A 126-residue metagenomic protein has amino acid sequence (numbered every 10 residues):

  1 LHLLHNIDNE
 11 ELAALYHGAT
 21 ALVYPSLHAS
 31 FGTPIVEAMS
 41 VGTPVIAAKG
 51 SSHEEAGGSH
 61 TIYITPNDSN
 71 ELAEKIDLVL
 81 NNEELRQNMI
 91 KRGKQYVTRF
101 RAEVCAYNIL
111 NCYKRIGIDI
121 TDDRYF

Functional and structural regions predicted by a protein language model:
L1-E10: Nucleotide-activated donor-binding/catalytic signature segment of Leloir-type glycosyltransferases, i.e., the conserved
N6, I62-S69, L78-E83: Conserved acidic donor-binding segment of nucleotide-sugar-dependent glycosyltransferases
A14-T33, T43-P44: Acidic donor-binding loop of glycosyltransferase active sites
L27, T43-G57, P66-S69: Short glycine-rich donor-binding/catalytic loop of glycosyltransferases that coordinates the nucleotide-sugar
P44, S59-T65, L78, K94-Q95: A short acidic/histidine/glycine-rich donor-binding loop in glycosyltransferase catalytic cores
E71, L85-R99, N111, R115: A short, well-ordered alpha-helix in the C-terminal region of glycosyltransferases
A102-F126: C-terminal alpha-helical cap of glycosyltransferases
